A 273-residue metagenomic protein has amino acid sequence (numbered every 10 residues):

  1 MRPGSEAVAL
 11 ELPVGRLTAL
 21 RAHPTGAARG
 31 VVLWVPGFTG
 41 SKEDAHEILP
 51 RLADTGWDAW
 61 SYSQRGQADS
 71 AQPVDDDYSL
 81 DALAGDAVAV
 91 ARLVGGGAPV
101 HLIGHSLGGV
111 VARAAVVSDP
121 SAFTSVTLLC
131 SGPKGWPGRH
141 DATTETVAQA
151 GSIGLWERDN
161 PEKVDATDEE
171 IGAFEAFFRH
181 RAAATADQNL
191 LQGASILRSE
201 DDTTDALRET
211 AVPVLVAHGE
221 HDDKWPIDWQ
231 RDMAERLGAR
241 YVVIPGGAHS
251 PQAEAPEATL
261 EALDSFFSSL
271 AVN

Functional and structural regions predicted by a protein language model:
T18-Q72: Conserved HGGG/HGGXW glycine-rich cap/lid loop of the alpha/beta-hydrolase fold
D54, W60-I103, E261: Active-site loop/oxyanion-hole signature of alpha/beta-hydrolase fold enzymes
G104, G108, A112: Gly/Ala-rich beta-loop-alpha elbow adjacent to hydrolase catalytic centers
R113-S118, F123-I153: Flexible "cap/lid" loop of the alpha/beta hydrolase fold
P137-R139, I153-E209: Conserved alpha/beta-hydrolase catalytic His-Asp/Glu region
T210, V216-H218: Short beta-strand/loop motif that positions the catalytic acidic residue of the alpha/beta-hydrolase fold
E220-W225: Acidic catalytic loop of the alpha/beta-hydrolase fold
G247-L260: Catalytic histidine-centered segment of alpha/beta-hydrolase-like enzymes
